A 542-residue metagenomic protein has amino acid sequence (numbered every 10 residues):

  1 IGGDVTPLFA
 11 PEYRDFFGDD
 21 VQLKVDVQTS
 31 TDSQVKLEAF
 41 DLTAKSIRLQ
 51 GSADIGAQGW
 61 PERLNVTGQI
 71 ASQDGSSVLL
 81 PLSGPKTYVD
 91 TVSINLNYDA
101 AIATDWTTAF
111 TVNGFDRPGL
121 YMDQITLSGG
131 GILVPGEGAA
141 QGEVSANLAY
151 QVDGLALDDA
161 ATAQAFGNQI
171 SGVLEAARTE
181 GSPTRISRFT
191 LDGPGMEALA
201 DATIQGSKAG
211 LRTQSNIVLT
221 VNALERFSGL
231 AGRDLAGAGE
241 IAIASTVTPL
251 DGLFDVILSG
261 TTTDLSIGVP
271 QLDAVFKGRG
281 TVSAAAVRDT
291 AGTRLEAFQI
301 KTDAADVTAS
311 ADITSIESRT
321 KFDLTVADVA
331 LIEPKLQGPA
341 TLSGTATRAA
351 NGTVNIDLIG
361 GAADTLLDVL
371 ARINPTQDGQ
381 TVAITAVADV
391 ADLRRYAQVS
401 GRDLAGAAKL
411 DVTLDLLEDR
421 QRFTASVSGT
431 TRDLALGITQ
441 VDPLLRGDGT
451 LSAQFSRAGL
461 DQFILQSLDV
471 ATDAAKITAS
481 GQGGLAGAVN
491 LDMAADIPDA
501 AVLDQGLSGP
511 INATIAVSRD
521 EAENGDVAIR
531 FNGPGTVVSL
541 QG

Functional and structural regions predicted by a protein language model:
I1, V21-S33, D41, R48-P61 (+21 more regions): Extended lipid/amphipathic-ligand handling interfaces
I1-Q22, D41, G59-G114, E143-D158 (+12 more regions): Small-residue helix/turn framework positions
S46, G119, G195, Q271 (+7 more regions): Residue-level detection of beta-strand-connecting loop/turn positions
T261-T262, T281, T365, T430-T431 (+3 more regions): Threonine-centered tandem repeat motifs in low-complexity domains
Q299-K301: Low-complexity, polar/charged sequence tracts that form flexible coils or short amphipathic helices and often embed
